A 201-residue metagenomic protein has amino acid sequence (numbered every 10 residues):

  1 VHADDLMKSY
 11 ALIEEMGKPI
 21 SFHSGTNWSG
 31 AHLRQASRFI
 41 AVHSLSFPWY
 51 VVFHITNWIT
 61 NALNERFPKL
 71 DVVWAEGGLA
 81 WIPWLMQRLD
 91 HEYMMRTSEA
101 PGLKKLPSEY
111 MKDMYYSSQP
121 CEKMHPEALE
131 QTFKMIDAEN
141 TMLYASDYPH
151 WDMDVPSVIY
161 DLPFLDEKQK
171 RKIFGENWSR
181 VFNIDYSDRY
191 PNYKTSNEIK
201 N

Functional and structural regions predicted by a protein language model:
V1-E109, P126-N140: Histidine/acidic residue-rich metal-binding segments in metalloenzymes
N61-A62, K69-L70, A80-W81, P101-L103 (+4 more regions): Mid-to-C-terminal alpha-helical segments outside catalytic/metal-binding sites
E109-S117: Alpha-helix-centered segments that form part of catalytic cores
C121-H125: Membrane-interfacial catalytic/cofactor-binding modules of polytopic membrane enzymes
